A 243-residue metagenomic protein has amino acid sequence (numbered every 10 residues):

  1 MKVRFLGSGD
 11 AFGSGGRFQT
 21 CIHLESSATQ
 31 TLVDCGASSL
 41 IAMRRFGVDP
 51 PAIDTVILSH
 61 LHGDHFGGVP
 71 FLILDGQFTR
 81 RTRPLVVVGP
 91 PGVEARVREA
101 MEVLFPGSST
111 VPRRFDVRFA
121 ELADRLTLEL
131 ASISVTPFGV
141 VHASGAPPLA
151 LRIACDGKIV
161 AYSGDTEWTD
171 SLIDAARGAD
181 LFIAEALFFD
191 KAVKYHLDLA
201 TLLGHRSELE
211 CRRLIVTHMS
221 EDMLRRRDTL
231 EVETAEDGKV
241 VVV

Functional and structural regions predicted by a protein language model:
M1-A161, D174, R227-V243: Binuclear metal-dependent hydrolase catalytic cores
V33, S59, G164, A184 (+1 more regions): Active-site flanking residues adjacent to catalytic metal/cofactor-binding acidic residues
A37-S38, V141-S144, T166-T169, S220-D222: Short beta->alpha connector loops
E167-V243: Cap/insert and terminal regions of metallo-dependent hydrolase folds
